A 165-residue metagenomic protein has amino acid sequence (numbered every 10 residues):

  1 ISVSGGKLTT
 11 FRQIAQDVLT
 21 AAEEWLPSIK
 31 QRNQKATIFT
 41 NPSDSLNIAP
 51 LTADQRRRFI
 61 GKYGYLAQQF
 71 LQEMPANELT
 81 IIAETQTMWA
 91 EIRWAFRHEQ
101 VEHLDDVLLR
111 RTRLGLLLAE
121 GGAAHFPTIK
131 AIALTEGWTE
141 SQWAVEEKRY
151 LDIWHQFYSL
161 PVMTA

Functional and structural regions predicted by a protein language model:
I1-A165: C-terminal accessory subdomains/tails of enzymes that are appended
